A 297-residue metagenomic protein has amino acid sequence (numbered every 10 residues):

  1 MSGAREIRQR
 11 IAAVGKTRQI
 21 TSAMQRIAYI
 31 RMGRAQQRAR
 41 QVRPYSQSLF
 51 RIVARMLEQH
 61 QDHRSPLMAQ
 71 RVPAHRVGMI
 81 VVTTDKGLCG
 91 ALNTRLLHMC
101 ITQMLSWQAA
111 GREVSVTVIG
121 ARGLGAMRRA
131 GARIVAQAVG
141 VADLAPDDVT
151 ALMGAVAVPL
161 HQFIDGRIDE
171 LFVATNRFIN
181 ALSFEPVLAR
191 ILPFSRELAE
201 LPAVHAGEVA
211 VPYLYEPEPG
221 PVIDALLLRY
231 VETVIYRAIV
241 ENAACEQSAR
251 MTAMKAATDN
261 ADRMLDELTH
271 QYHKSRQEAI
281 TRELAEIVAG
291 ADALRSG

Functional and structural regions predicted by a protein language model:
M1-G297: C-terminal beta-strand-loop-alpha-helix "lid" module of Rossmann-like NAD(P)-dependent dehydrogenases
